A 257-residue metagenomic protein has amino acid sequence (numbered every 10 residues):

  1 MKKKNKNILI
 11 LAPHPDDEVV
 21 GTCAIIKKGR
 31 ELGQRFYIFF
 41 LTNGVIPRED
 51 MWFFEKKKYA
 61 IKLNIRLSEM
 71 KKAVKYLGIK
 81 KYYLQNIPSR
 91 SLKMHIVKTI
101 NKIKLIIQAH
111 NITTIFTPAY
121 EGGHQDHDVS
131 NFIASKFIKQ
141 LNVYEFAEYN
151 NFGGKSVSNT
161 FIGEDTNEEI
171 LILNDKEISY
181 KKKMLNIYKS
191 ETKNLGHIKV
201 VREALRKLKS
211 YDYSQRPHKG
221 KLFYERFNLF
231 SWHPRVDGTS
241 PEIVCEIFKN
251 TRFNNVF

Functional and structural regions predicted by a protein language model:
M1-L9, K28, L32-Y37, I61 (+2 more regions): Metal-dependent de-N-acetylase/amidase catalytic core
K6-A60: ATP-dependent adenylation/pyrophosphate-handling site
P13-H14, I65, E177: Residue-level recognition of hydrophobic positions within alpha-helical transmembrane segments
A24, S68-K72, K102, Y180: Short Gly/charged-rich anion-binding patches and loops
I38-T42, A73-V74, N101: Short low-complexity stretches enriched in small and charged residues
I46-L77, Y82: Glycine-rich phosphate-binding loop and adjoining beta1-alpha1-beta2 segment of Rossmann-like nucleotide-binding folds
